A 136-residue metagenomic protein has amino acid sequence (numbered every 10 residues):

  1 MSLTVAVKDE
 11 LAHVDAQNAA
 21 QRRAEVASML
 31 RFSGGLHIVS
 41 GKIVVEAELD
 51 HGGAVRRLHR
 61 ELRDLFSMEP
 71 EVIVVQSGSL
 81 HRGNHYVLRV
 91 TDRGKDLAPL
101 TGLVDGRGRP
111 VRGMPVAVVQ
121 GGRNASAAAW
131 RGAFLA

Functional and structural regions predicted by a protein language model:
M1-H59, L65, I73, R112-A136: Intein-associated homing endonuclease modules of the LAGLIDADG/DOD-type, together with closely related HINT-family
E61-P115: A generic, well-ordered mixed alpha/beta core segment in the N-terminal half of proteins
